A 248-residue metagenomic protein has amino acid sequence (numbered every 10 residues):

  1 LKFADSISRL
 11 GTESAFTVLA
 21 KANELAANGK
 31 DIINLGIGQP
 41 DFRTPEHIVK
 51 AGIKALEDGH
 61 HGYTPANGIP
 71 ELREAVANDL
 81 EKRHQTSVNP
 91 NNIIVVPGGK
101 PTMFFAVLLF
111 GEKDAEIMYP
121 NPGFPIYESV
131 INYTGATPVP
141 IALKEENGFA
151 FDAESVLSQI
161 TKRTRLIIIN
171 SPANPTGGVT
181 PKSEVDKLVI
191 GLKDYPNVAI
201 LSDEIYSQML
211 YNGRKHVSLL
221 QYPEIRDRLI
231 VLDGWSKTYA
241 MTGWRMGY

Functional and structural regions predicted by a protein language model:
K2-G98, F105: N-terminal small-domain helix-loop-helix segment of the aminotransferase-like
L19, N23, I53, L157-T161 (+3 more regions): A structural alpha-helix within SAM-dependent methyltransferase catalytic domains
S87-I93, K113-E116, R163, R226-L229: Short acidic capping loops at alpha-helix termini that bridge into adjacent secondary structure
L109-I131: Conserved PLP-anchoring active-site segment centered on the Schiff-base-forming lysine
A115, A136, L192-A199, I225-D227: A short helix->loop->beta-strand "cap" motif at the edges of active sites that frequently abuts
V139, K144-R214: Active-site phosphate-binding strand-loop segment of PLP-dependent enzymes
Y222-Y248: Active-site PLP attachment segment
